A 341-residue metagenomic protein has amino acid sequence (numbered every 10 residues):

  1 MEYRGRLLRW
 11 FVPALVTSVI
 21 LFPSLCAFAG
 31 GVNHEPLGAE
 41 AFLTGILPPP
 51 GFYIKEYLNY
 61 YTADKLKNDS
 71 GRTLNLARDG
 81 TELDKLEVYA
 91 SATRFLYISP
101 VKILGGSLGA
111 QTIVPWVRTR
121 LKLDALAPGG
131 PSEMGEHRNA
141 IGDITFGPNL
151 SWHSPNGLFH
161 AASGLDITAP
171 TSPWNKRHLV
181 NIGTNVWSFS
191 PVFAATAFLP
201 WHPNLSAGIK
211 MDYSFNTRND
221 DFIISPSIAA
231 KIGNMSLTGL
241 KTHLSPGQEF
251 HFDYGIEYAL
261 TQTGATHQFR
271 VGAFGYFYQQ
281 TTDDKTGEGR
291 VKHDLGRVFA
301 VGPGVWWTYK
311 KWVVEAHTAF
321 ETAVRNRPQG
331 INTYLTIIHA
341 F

Functional and structural regions predicted by a protein language model:
F28-G31, L43-G51, A63, P100-L108 (+4 more regions): Short loop/turn motifs that connect adjacent beta-strands in outer-membrane beta-barrel proteins
G30-N33, T62-A90, A125-H137, L179-N181: Surface-exposed strand-loop-strand hairpins of Gram-negative outer-membrane beta-barrel proteins
N33, T73-L76, D220-F341: Outer membrane beta-barrel transmembrane domains
T44, E56, A92-S99, F146-W152 (+7 more regions): Residues on the lipid-exposed face of transmembrane beta-strands in outer-membrane beta-barrel proteins
I54-T62, A110-W116, S163-A169, A207-F215 (+3 more regions): Transmembrane beta-barrel strands of outer-membrane/channel proteins
T62-N68, V101-I103, R118-D124, S154-N156 (+7 more regions): Gram-negative outer-membrane beta-barrel proteins
K85-T93, R138-F146, G183-F189, P246-F252 (+3 more regions): Residues that define the transmembrane beta-barrel architecture of outer-membrane proteins
